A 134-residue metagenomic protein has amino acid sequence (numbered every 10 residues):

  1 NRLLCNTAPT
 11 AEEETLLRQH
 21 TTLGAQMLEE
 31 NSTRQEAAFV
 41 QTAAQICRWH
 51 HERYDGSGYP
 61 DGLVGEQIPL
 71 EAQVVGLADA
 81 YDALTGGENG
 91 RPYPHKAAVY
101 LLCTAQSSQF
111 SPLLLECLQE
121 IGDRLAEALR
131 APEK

Functional and structural regions predicted by a protein language model:
N1-K134: Histidine- and acidic-residue-rich, metal-dependent catalytic cores
